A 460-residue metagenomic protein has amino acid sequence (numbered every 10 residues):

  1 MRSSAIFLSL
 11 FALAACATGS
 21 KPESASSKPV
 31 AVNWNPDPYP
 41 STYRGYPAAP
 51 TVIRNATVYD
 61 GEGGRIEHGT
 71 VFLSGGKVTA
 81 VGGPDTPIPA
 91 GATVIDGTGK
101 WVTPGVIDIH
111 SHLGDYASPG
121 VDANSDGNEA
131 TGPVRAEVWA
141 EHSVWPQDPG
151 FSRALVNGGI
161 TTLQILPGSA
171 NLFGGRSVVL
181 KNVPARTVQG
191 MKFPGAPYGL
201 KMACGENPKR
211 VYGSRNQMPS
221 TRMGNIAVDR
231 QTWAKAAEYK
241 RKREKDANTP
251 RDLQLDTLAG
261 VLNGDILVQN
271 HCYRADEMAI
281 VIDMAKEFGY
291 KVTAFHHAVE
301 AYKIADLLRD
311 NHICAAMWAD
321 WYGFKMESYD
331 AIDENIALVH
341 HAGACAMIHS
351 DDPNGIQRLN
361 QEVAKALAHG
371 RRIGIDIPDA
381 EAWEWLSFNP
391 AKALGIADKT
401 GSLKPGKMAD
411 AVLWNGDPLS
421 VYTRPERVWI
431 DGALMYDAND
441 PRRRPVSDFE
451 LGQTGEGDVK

Functional and structural regions predicted by a protein language model:
A14-A15: C-terminal motif of bacterial Sec signal peptides marking the signal peptidase cleavage site
G19-A48, G455-E456: N-terminal pre-domain segments of enzymes
N35-Y39, Y43-A49, V58, E62-T103 (+1 more regions): Histidine-rich, glycine-flanked metal-binding segment
T42, P47, S118-P119, S125-T131 (+4 more regions): His/Asp/Glu-enriched, well-ordered alpha-helical/loop segment that forms or immediately abuts the divalent-metal
A49-I53, P87-E141, V156: Replace "His-x-His-based motif
A56, K392, K404-D448: C-terminal cap of metal-dependent C-N hydrolases
A56, V71, G76, G99 (+10 more regions): Divalent metal-coordination and catalytic microenvironments
G150-H296, R424: Polyanionic/metal-chelating signatures
